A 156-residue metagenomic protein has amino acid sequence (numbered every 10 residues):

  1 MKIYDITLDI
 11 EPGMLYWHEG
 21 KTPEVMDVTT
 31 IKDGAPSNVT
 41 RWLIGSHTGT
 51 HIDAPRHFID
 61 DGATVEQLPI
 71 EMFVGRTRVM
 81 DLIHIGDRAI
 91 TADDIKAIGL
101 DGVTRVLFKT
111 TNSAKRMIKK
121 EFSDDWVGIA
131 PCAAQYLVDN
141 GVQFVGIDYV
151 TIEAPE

Functional and structural regions predicted by a protein language model:
M1-E156: Active-/binding-site microenvironments in catalytic and ligand-binding cores
